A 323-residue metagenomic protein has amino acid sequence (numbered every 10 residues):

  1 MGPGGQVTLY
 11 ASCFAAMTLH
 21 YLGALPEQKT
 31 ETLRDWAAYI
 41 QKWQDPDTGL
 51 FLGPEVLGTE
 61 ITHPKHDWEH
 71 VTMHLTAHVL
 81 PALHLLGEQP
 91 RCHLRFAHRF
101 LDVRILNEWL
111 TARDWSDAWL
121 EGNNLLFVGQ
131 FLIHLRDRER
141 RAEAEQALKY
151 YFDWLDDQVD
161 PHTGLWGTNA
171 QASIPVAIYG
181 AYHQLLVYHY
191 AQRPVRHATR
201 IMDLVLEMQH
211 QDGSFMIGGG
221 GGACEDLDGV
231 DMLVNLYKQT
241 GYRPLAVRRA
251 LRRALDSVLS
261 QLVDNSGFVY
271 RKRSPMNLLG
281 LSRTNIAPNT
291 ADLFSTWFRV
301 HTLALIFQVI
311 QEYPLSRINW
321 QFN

Functional and structural regions predicted by a protein language model:
M1-W43, L57-L120, N124, F131-R138 (+3 more regions): Terminal, non-catalytic domain-edge segments
L52-E55: Ordered alpha/beta subdomains of enzyme catalytic regions
D137-D160, L165-R248: Long, repeat-rich segments with strong aromatic
